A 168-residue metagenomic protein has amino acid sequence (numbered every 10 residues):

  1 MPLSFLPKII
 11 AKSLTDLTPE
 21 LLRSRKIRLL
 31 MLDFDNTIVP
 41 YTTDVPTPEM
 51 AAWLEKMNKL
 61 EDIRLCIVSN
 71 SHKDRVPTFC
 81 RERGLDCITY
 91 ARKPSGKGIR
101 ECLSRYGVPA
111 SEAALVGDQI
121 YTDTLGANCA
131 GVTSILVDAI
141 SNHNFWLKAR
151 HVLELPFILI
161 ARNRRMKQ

Functional and structural regions predicted by a protein language model:
P2-L32, V39, T43-D44, P48-L115 (+1 more regions): Asp-based, Mg2+/Mn2+-dependent phosphohydrolase catalytic module
